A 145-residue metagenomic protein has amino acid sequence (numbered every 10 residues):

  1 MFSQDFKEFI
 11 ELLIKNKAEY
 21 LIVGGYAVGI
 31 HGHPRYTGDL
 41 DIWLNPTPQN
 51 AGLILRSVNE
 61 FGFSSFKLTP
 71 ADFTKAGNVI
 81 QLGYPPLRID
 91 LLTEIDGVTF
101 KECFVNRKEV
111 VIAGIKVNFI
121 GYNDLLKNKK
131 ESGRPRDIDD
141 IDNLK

Functional and structural regions predicted by a protein language model:
M1-K145: Compositionally biased terminal segments of proteins
